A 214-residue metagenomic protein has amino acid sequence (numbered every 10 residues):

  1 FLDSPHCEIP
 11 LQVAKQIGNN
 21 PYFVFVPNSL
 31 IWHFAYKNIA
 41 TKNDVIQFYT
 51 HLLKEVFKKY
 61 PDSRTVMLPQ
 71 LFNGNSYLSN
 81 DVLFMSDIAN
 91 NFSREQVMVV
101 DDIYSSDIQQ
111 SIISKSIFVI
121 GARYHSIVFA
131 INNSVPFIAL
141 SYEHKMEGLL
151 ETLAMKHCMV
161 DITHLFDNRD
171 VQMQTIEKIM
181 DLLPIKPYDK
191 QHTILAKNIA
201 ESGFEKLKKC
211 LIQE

Functional and structural regions predicted by a protein language model:
F1-E214: Active-site anion-handling motifs in enzyme catalytic cores
